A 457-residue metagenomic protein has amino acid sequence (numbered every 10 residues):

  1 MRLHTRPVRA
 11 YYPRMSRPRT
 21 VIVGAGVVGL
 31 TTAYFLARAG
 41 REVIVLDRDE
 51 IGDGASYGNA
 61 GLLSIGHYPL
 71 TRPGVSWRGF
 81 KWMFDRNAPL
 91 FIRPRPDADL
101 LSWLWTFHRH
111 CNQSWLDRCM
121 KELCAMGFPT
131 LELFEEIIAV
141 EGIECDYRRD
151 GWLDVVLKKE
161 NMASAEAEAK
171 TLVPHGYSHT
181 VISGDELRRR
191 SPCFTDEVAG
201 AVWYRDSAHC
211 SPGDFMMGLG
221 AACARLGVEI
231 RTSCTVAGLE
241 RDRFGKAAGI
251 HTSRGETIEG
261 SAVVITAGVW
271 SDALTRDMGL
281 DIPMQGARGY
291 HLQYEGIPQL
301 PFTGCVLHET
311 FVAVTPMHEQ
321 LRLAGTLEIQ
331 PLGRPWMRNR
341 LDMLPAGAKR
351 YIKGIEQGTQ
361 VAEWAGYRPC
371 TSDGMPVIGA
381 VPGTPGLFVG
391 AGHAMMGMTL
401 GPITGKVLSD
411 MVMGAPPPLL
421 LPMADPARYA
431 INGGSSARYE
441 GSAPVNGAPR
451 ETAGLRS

Functional and structural regions predicted by a protein language model:
H4, Y11-Y12: Short, positively charged and aromatic/hydrophobic N-terminal segments
S16-V28: Beta1/beta-strand and adjacent pyrophosphate-binding region of the FAD-binding site in flavoprotein oxidoreductases
A37-G58: Glycine-rich FAD pyrophosphate-binding loop
N59-L63, H67, T71-H110, V236-A247 (+2 more regions): Active-site substrate-recognition segment that forms the wall of the catalytic cavity or substrate channel
A60-S183: Dinucleotide-binding Rossmann-like beta1-alpha1 core, especially the glycine-rich loop that anchors the ADP
R118-L131, D154-S164, R189-R190, V202-A221 (+3 more regions): Short beta-strand to alpha-helix junction loop
A163-H175, F194-R254, I258-S261: Helical element adjacent to the flavin cofactor pocket in flavoenzyme catalytic cores
H179, H308-E309, G333-P335, K349-S457: C-terminal catalytic lobe of FAD-dependent flavoproteins
